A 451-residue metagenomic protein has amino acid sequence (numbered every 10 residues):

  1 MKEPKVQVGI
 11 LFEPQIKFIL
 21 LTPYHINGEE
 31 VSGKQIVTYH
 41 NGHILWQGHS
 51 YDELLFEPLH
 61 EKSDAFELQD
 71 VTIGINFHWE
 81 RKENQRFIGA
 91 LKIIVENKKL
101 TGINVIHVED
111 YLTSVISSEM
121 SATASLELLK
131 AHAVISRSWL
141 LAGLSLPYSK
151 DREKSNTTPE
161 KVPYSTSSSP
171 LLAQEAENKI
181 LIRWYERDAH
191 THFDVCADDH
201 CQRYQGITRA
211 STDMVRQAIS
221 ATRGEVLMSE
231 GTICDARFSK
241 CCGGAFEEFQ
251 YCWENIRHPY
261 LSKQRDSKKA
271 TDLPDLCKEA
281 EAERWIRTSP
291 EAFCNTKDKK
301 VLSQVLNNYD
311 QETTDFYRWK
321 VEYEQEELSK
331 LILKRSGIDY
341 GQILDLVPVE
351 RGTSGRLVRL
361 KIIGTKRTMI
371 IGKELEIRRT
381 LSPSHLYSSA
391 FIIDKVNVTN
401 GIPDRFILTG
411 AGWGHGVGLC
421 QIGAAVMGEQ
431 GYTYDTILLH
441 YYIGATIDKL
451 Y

Functional and structural regions predicted by a protein language model:
M1-Y451: Conserved, single-site charged/polar hotspot
